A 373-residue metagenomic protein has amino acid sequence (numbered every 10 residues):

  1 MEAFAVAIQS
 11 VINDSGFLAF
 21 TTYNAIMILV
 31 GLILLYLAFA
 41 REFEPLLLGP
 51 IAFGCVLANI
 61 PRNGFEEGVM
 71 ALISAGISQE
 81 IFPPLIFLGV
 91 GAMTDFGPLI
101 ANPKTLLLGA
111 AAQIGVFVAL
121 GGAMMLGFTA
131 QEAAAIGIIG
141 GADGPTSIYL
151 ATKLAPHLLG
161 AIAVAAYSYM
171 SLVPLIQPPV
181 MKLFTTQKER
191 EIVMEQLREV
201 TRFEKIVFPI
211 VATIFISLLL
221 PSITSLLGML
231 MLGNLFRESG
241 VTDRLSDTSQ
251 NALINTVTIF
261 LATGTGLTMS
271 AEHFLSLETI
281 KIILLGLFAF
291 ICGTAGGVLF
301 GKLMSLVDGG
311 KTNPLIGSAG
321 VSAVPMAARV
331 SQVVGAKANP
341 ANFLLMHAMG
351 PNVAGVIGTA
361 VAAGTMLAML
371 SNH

Functional and structural regions predicted by a protein language model:
V6-A19, L37-R41, F53-I81, L235-T256 (+2 more regions): Hydrophobic transmembrane alpha-helices of multi-pass solute/ion transporters
F39-L48, V69-I73, M93-L108, T242-N251 (+3 more regions): Interfacial helix-loop-helix linkers and transmembrane-helix boundary segments in multi-pass membrane proteins
N59-L72, L88-I100, G122-Q131, E272: Transmembrane alpha-helix boundary signature
A75, Q79-E80, L88-M93, L108-V118 (+4 more regions): Alpha-helical membrane segments and immediately flanking helix-loop junctions that form or couple to the substrate/ion
L99-L120, A271-G297, A348-N352: Entry/N-cap segments of selected transmembrane alpha helices and their immediately preceding amphipathic helices
H157-L175, L285-G293, I316-A319: Alpha-helical transmembrane segments
S168-V241: Membrane-embedded hairpin module used as a gating/binding unit in multi-pass transport and secretion proteins
T213-F300: Transmembrane helical segments that form the transport core of multi-pass membrane transport proteins
